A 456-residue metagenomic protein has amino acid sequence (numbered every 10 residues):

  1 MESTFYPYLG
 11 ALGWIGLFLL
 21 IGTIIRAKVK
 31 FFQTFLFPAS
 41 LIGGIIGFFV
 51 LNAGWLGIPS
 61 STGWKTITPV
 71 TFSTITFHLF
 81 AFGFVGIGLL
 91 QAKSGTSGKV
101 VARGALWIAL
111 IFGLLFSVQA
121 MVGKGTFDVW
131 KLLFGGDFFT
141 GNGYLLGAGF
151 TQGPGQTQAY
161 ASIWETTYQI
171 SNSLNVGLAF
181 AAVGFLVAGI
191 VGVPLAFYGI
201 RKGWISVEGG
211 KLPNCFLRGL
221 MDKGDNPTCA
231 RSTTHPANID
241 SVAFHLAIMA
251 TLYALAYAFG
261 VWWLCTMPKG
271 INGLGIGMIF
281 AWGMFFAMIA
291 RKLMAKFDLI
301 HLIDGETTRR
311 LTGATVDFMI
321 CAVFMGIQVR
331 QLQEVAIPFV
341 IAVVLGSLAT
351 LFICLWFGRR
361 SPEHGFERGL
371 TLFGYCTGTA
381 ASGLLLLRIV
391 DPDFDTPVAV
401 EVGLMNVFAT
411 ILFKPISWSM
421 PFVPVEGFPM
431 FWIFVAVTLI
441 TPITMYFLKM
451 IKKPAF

Functional and structural regions predicted by a protein language model:
M1-F5, L12, Y198-A243, A295-L299 (+1 more regions): Intrinsically disordered, low-complexity non-transmembrane regions of multi-pass membrane transporters
F18, I45-N52, V70-A102, M284-M294 (+1 more regions): Hydrophobic transmembrane alpha-helices of secondary-active transporters and Na+-translocating membrane complexes
V29-L36, S60-S73, L90-L110, A295-R309 (+4 more regions): Interfacial helix-loop-helix linkers and transmembrane-helix boundary segments in multi-pass membrane proteins
F31-T34, Q91-A105, K131-T140, S162-N175 (+5 more regions): Juxtamembrane helix-boundary/capping and inter-helix hinge elements in multi-pass membrane proteins
K93-K124, A181, H245, M249 (+4 more regions): Entry/N-cap segments of selected transmembrane alpha helices and their immediately preceding amphipathic helices
V118, T126, F134-I170, L195 (+2 more regions): Alpha-helical membrane segments and immediately flanking helix-loop junctions that form or couple to the substrate/ion
M249-F357: Transmembrane helical segments that form the transport core of multi-pass membrane transport proteins
M319-A322, I327-V329, F339, V344-K452: C-terminal transmembrane helix pair
